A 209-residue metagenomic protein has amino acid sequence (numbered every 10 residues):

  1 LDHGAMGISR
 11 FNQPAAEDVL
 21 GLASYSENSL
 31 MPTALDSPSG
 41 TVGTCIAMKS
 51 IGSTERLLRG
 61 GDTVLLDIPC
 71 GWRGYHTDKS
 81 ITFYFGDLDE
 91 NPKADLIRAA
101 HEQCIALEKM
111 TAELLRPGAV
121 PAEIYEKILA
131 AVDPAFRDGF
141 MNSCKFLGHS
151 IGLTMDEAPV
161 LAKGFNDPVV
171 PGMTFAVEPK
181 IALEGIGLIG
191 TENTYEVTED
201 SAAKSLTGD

Functional and structural regions predicted by a protein language model:
L1-D209: Active-site neighborhoods and metal-handling regions in enzymes and metal-associated proteins
